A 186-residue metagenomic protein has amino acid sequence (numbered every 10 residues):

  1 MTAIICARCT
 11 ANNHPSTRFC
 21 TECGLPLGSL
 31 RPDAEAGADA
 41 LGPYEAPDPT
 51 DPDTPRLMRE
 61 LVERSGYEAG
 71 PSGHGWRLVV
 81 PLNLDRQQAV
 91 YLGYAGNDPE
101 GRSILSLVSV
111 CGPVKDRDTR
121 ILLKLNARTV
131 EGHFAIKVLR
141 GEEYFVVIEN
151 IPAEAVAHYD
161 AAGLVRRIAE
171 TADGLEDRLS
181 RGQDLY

Functional and structural regions predicted by a protein language model:
M1-A89: Charge-rich, low-complexity N-terminal segments
D48, P52, D116, A155-A162: Ordered, soluble secondary-structure elements with a strong preference for glycine-centered loop motifs and nearby
M58-G66, N126, A172, E176-L179: Hydrophobic, Leu/Ile/Phe/Ala-enriched alpha-helical segments that form helix-helix packing faces
A69-G75, D98-E100, I136-E142: Short, ordered beta-strand-loop transition motifs
V80-D85, V108-P113, E149-A153: Secondary-structure transition/turn motif
V90-G96: Short beta-strand elements
R102-Y144, I148: Short, internal acidic amphipathic alpha-helical interface segments that mediate docking to partner proteins
E131-R166, E170-Y186: Well-ordered alpha/beta subsegment
